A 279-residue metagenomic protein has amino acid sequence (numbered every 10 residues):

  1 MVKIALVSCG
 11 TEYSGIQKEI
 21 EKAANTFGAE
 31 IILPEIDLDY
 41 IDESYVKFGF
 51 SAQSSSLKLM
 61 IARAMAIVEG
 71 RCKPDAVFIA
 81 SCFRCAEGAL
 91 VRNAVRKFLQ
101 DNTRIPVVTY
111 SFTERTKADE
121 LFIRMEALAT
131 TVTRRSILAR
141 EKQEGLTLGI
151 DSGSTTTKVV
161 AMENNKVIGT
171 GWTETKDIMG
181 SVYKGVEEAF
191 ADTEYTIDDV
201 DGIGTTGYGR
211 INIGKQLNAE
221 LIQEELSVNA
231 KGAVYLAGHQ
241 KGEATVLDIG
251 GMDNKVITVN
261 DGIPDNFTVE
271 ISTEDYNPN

Functional and structural regions predicted by a protein language model:
M1-G153, V160-G171, T175-K176, V182-E188 (+2 more regions): An N-terminal assembly and electron-transfer interface module characteristic of large anaerobic redox and radical
S51-L57, V200-G202, I222-Q223: Short, flexible loop segments at the rims of nucleotide/cofactor-binding pockets, characterized by
K73, T196-D199, G242: Short loop/turn motifs at secondary-structure junctions
F78, T196-Y208: Short glycine-rich phosphate-binding loop at a beta-alpha junction
A127, R134-K142, R210-G262: Conserved phosphate-binding catalytic cores of ATP/NTP-utilizing and phosphoryl-transfer enzymes
T147-D151, G202-G204, G242-D248: Short glycine-aspartate micro-motif
I150-T156, G207-Y208, D248-D253: A short acidic Gly-Thr/Ser loop motif
M162-K166, T258-I263: Short acidic-glycine loop/turn motifs at beta-strand connectors
